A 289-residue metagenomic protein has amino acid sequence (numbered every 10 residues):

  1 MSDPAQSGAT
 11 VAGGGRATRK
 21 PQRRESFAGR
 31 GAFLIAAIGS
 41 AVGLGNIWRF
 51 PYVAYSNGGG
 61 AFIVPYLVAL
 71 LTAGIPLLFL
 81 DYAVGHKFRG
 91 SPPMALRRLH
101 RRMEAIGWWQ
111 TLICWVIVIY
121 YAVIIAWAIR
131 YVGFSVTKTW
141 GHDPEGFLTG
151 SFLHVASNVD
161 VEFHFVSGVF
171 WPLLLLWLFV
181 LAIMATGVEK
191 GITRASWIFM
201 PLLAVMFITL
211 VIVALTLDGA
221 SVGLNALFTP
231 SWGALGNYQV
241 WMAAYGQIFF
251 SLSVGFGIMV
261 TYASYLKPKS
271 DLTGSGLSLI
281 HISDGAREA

Functional and structural regions predicted by a protein language model:
S2-A17, Q22, S196-Y245, L252: Helix-loop-helix hairpins and the membrane-proximal interhelical loops of multi-pass alpha-helical transport proteins
S2-W48, L77-Y82, H86-R98, A105-W109 (+1 more regions): Membrane-interface "cap" regions at the ends of multi-pass membrane proteins
P21-R24, V53-N57, P92-A105, W109 (+3 more regions): Inter-helical loop and helix-membrane interface segments of multi-pass membrane transporters/permeases
R24, R49-Y55, L181-G187, A243 (+2 more regions): Helix-loop junctions at the membrane interface of multi-pass solute transporters
G29-A69, V222, G257-L266, S275-L277: Transmembrane helix-boundary motif of multi-pass solute transporters/channels
A54-L80, I106, G168: Extracellular loop-to-transmembrane helix junctions
A69-A73, I113-I119, I125-G133, L173-A185 (+1 more regions): Hydrophobic core segments of alpha-helical transmembrane domains in multi-pass membrane transport and ion-translocation
I280-A289: Conserved small/polar residues in nucleotide/adenosyl-binding loops
